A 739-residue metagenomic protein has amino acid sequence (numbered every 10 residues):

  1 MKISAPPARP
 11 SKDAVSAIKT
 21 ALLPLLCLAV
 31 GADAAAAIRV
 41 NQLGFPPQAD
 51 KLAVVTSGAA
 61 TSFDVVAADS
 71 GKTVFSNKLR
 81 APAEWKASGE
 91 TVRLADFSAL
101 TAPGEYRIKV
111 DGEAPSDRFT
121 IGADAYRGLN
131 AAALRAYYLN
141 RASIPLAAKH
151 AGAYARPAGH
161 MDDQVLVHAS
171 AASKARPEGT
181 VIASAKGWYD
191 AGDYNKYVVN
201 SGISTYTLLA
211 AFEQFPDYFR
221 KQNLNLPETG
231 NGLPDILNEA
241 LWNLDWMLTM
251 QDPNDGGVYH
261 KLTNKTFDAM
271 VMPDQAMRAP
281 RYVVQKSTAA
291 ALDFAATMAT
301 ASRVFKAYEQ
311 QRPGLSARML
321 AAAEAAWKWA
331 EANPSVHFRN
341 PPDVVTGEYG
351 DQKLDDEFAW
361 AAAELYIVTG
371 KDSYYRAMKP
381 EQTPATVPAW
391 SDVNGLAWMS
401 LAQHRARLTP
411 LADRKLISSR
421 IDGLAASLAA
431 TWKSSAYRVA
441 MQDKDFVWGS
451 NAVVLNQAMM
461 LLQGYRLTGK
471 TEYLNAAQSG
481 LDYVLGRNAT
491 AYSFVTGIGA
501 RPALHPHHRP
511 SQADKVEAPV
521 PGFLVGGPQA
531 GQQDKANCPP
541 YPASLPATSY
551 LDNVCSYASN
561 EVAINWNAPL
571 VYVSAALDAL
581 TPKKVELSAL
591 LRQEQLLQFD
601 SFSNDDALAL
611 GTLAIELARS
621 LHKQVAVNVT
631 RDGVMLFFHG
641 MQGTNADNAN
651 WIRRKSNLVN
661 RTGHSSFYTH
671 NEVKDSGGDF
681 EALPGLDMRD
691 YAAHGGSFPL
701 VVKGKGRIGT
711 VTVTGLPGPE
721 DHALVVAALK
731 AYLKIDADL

Functional and structural regions predicted by a protein language model:
M1-A17: N-terminal secretory signal peptides that target proteins for export/translocation
K19-G31: Bacterial N-terminal signal peptides
A32-A37: Boundary at the C-terminal end of the N-terminal hydrophobic targeting segment
Q42-E113, A123-A125, A133-G202, Y206 (+8 more regions): Aromatic (Trp/Tyr) and acidic
A81-P82, T644, T714-P717: A short acidic/small-residue loop/turn micro-motif
K583-N645: Intrinsically disordered, low-complexity terminal regulatory regions
R619-L686: Structured interaction and signal-relay segments at domain junctions
E681-L733: Extended hydrophobic
